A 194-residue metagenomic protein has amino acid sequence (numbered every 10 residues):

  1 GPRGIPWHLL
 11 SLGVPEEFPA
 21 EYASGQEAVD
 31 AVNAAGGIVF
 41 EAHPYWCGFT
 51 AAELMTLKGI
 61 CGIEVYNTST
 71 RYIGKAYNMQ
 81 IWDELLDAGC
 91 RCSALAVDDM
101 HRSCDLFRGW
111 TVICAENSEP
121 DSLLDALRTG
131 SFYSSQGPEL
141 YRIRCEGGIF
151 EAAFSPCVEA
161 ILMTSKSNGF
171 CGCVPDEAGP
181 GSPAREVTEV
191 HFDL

Functional and structural regions predicted by a protein language model:
G1-I38, A42, C47-G59, E64-E84 (+6 more regions): A metal-dependent hydrolase metal-coordination microenvironment
G89-S93, M100-L194: C-terminal functional module detector
